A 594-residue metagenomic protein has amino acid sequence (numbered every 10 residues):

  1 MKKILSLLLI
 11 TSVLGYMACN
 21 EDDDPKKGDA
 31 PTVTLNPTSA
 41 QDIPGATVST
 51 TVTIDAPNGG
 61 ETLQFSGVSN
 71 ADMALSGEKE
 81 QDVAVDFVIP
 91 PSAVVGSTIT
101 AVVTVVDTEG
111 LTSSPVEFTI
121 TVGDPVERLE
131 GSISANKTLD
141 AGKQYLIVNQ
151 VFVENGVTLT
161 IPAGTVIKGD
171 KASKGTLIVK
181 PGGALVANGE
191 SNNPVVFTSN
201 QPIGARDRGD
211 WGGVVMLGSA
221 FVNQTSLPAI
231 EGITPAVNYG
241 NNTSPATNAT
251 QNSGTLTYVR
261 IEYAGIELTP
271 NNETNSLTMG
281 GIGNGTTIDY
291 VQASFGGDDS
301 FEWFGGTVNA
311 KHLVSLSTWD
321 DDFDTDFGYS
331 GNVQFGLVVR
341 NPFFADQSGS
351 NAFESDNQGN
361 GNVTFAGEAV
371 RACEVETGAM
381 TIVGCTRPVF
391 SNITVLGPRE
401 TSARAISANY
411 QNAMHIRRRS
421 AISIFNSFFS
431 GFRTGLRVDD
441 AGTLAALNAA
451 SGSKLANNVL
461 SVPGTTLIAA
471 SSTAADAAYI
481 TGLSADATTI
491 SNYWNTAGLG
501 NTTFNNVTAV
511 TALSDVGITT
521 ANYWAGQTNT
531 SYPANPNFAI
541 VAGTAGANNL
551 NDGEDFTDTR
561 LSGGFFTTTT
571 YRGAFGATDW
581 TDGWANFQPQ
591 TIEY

Functional and structural regions predicted by a protein language model:
M1-I4: Positively charged n-region of N-terminal signal peptides that target proteins for export
G15-A18: C-terminal motif of bacterial Sec signal peptides marking the signal peptidase cleavage site
N20-D29, V33, P37, A46 (+4 more regions): Beta-strand/loop edge motif enriched in small/polar residues
Q41, S66-A84: Low-complexity "stalk/linker" and mucin-like segments enriched in Ser/Thr/Pro/Ala/Gly
T47, G60, G96-T100: Extracellular Ig-like/FN3 beta-sandwich strand-entry sites
V52-G59, D107: Extracellular acidic, Ser/Thr/Pro-rich low-complexity tracts
A56-L63, E400: Extracellular acidic loop/turn motifs
